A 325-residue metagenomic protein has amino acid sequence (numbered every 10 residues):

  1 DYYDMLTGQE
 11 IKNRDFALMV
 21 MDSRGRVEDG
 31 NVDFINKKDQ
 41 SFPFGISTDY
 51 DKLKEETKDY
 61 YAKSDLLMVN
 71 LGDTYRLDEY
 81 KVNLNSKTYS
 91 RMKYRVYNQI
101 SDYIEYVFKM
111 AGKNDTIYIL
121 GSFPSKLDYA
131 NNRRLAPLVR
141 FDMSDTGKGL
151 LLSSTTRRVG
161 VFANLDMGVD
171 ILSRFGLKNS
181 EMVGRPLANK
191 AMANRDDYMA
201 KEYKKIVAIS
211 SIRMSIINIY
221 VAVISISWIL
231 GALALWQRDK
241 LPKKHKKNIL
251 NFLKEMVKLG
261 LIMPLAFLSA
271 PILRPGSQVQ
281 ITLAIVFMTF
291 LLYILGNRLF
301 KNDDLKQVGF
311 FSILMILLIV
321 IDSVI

Functional and structural regions predicted by a protein language model:
D1-I212: Soluble extramembrane regions of membrane proteins in the secretory/endomembrane system
D1-S86, A222-P275, A284-I325: His/Asp/Glu-rich, glycine-adjacent segments that coordinate divalent cations and/or stabilize oxyanion chemistry on
T156-R157, V161-F162, I216-I219, S277-F287 (+1 more regions): Membrane-interface micro-motifs in multi-pass membrane enzymes
N194-Q237: Acidic, Ser/Thr-rich low-complexity intrinsically disordered segments
